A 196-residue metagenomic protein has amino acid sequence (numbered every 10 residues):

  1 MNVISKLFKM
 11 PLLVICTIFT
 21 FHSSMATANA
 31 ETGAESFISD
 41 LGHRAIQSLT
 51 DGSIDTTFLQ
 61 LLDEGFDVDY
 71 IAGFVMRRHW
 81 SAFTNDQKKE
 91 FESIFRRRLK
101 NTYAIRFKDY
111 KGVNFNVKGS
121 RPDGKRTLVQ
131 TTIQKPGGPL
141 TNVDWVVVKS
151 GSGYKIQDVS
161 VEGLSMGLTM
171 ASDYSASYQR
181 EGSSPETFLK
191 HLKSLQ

Functional and structural regions predicted by a protein language model:
N2-L12: Bacterial N-terminal signal peptides that target proteins for export
S5, C16-F19: Residues marking helix boundaries in flexible regions
I18-T27: C-terminal segment of classical bacterial N-terminal signal peptides
E31-R106: Early exported N-terminus immediately downstream of N-terminal targeting peptides
R77-W80, D109-N114, A176-Y178: Juxtamembrane/interface motifs at transmembrane-helix termini
N101-T141, H191-Q196: Surface-exposed, charged secondary-structure patches
L140-L168: Short beta-strand edge/turn micro-motifs at domain boundaries
D158-Q196: Low-complexity, intrinsically disordered terminal/linker segments enriched in charged and Gly/Pro repeats
